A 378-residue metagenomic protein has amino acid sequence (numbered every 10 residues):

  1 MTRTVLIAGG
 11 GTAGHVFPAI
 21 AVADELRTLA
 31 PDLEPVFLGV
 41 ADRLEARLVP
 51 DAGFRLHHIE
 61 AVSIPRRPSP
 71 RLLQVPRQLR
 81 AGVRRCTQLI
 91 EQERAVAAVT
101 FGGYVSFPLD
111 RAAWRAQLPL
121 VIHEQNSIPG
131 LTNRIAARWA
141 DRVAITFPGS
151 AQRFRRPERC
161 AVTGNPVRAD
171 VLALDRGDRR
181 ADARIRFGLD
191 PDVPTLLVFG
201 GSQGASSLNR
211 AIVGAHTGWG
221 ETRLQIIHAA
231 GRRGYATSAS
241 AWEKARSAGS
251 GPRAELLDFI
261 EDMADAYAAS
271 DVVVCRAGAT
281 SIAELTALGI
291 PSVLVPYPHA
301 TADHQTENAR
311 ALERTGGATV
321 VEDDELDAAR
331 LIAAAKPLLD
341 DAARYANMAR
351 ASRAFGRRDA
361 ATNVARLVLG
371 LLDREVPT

Functional and structural regions predicted by a protein language model:
R3-G10, D32-R85, T163-P166, R232-G234 (+1 more regions): Conserved nucleotide-sugar phosphate-binding/catalytic loop shared by glycosyltransferases and other
E34, R55, W114-A181: Active-site-proximal region of nucleotide-activated glycan assembly enzymes, centered on histidine/acidic-rich loops
R43, L48, A52, R176-I185 (+4 more regions): Donor-nucleotide binding loops and adjacent catalytic segments primarily of GT-B fold Leloir glycosyltransferases
R85-A98, V105-V121, R134-R142: Glycosyltransferases and closely related glycan-assembly transferases that use nucleotide-activated donors
A95-A97, I260, A264-A283, I290 (+1 more regions): Acidic donor-binding loop of glycosyltransferase active sites
A116, A268-S270, T286-V295, T315: Conserved donor-binding/catalytic loop of nucleotide-activated donor transferases
R344-R358: A short, well-ordered alpha-helix in the C-terminal region of glycosyltransferases
R357-T378: C-terminal alpha-helical cap of glycosyltransferases
